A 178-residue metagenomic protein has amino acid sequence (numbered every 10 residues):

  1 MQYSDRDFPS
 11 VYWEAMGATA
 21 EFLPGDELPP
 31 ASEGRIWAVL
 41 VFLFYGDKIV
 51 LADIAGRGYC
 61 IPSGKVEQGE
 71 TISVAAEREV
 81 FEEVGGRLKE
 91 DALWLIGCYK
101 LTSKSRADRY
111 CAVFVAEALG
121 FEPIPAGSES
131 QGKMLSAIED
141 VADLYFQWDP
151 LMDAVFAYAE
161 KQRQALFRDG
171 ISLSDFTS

Functional and structural regions predicted by a protein language model:
M1-L40: Acidic, metal-coordinating catalytic segment for phosphate/diphosphate chemistry, firing primarily on the Nudix
E33, L119-E122, A154-Y158: Glycine-aromatic-enriched surface loops/turns that form tight recognition elements
E33, Y59-C60, T102-S103: Short, solvent-exposed loop/turn segments at secondary-structure junctions
L40, K48, G132: Conserved beta-strand and immediately adjacent loop positions that scaffold enzyme active sites
L43-G46, A116-A118: Active-site beta-strand termini and strand-to-loop segments that position acidic
F44-E82: Conserved Nudix-box catalytic region and its N-terminal flanking loop in Nudix hydrolases and closely related
V66-W94, C98-L151: Unchanged
Q147-S178: Charged phosphate-binding loop/patch that engages nucleotide di/tri-phosphates or the phosphate backbone of nucleic
